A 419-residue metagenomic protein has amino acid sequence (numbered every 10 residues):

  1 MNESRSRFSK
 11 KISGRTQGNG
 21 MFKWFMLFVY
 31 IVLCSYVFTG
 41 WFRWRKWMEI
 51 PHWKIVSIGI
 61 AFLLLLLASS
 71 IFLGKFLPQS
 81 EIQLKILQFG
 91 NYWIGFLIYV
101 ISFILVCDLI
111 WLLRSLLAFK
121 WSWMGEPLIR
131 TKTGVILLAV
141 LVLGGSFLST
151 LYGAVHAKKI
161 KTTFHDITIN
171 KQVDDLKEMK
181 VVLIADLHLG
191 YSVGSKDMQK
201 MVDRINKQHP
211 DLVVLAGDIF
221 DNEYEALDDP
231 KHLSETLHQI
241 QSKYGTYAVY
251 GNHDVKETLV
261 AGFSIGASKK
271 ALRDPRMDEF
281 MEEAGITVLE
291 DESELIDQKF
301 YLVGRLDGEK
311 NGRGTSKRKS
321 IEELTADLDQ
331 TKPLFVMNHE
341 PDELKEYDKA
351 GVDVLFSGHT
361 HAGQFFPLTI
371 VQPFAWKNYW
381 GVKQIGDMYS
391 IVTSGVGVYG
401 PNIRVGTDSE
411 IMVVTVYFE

Functional and structural regions predicted by a protein language model:
M1-K158: Non-catalytic terminal accessory segments
N19-V29, W123-L128, V155-T163, L189-M201 (+2 more regions): Short N-terminal secondary-structure initiator segments
L84-Q88, I167, K200-D203: Short amphipathic alpha-helical coupling elements at transmembrane boundaries
I136, G145-Q172, Y191-K196: Hydrophobic alpha-helical transmembrane segments in integral membrane proteins
Q172-E419: Soluble catalytic domains of enzymes that build or remodel membrane lipids, polysaccharides, and related
